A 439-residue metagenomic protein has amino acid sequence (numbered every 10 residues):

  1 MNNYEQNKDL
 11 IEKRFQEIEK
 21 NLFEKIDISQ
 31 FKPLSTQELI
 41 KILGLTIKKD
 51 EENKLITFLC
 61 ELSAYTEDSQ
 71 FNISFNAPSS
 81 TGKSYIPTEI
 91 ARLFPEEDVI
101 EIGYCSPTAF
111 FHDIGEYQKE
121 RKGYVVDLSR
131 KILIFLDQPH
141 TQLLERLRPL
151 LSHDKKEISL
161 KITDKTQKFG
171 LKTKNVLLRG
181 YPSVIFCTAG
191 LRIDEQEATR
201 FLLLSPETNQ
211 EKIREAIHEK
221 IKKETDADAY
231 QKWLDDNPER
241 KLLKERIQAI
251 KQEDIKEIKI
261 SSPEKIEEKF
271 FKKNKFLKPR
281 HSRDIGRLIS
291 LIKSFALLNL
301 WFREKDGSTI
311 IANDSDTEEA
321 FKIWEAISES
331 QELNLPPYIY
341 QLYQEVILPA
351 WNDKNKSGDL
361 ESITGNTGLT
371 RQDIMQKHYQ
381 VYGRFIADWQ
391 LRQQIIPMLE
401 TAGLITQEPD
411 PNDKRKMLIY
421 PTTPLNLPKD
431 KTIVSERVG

Functional and structural regions predicted by a protein language model:
M1-D9: N-terminal accessory segments that target, anchor, or regulate ATP-driven/P-loop NTPase machines and associated
I11-E52: Charged, amphipathic alpha-helical linker segments immediately N-terminal to NTP-binding catalytic cores
I42-T46, C60-A64, L93-E97, L150-E157 (+13 more regions): Conserved, well-folded catalytic cores of nucleic-acid-processing and energy-transducing macromolecular machines
L55, C60-W233, K244-E245, A249 (+1 more regions): Conserved ASCE/P-loop NTPase catalytic core
L55-L59, R283, R287-L291, Q394: Amphipathic alpha-helical interaction segments
I90-K119, S330-S362: Long, charge-rich low-complexity segments
K174-S183, A189-Q341: Phosphate-sensing "switch" segment of ASCE/P-loop ATPases
L335-G439: Terminal-proximal interaction/regulatory segments of ATP-powered molecular machines
